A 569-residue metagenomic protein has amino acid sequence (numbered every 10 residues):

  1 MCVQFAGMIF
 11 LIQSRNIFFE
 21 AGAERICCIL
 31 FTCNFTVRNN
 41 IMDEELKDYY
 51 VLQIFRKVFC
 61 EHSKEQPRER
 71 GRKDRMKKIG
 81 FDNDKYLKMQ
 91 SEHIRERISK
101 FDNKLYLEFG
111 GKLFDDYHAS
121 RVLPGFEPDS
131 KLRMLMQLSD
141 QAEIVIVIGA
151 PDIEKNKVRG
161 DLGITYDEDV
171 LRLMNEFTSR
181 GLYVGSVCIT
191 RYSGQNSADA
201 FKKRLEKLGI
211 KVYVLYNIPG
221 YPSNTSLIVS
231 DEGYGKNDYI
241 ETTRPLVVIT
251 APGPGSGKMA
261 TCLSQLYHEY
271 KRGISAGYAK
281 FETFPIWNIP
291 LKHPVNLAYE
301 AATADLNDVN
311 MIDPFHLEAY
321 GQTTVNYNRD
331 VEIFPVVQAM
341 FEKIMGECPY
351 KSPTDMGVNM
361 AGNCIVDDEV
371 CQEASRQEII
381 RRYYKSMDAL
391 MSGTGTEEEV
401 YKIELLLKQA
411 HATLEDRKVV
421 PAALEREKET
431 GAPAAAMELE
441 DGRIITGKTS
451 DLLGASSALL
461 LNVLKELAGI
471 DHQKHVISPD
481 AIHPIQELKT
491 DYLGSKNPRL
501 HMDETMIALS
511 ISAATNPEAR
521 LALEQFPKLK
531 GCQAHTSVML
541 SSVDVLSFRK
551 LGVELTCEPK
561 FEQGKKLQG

Functional and structural regions predicted by a protein language model:
C2, C27-C28, C33, C60: Cysteine-centered motifs
F5, S14, R25, L46 (+2 more regions): Cationic, low-complexity basic patches in intrinsically disordered or flexible, solvent-exposed regions
N16, N34, N39-D43, D48-Y49 (+2 more regions): Intrinsic-disorder-associated, low-complexity terminal segments enriched in Asp/Asn/His/Tyr and depleted of Lys/Arg
G71-T250, S264-L424, A432, L439-D441 (+2 more regions): Flexible phosphate-sensing "switch/lid" loops adjacent to ATP/NTP-binding sites across phosphate-transfer
S256-G257: Conserved glycine(s) of the Walker
T261: Hydrophobic positions on the alpha1 helix immediately C-terminal to the Walker A/P-loop
L452-A468: A short, polar/charged loop-to-alpha-helix boundary motif
